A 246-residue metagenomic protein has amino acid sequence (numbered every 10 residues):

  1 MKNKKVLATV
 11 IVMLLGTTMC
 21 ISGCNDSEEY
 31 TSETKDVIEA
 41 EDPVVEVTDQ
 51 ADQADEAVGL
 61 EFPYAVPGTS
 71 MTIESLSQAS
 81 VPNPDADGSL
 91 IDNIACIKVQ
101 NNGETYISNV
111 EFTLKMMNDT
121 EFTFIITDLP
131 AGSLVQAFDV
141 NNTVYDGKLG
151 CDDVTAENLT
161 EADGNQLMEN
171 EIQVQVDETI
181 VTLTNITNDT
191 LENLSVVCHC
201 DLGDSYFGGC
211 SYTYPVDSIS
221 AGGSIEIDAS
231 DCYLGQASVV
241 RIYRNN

Functional and structural regions predicted by a protein language model:
K2-S27: Sec-dependent N-terminal signal peptides of Gram-positive bacterial secreted proteins and lipoproteins
N25-D87: N-terminal, intrinsically disordered, polar/charged segments of Gram-positive cell-envelope systems that serve as
D55-F62, I73, Q136, V140-E178 (+2 more regions): Terminal connector regions
S89-C96, Q175-I180: Short, solvent-exposed loop/turn segments enriched in Ser/Thr/Gly
V99-E104, T182-N188: Asparagine-centered strand-capping/turn motif at beta-strand->loop junctions
E104-N109, D189-N193, F207: Short acidic/proline- and small/hydrophobic-mixed sequence motifs that coincide with surface turns and coil-to-beta
T123-L129, T213-S218: Beta-strand-rich interaction surfaces with strong enrichment in secreted/lumenal proteins
L129-Q136, I219-I225: Solvent-exposed, conformationally flexible loop/turn segments
